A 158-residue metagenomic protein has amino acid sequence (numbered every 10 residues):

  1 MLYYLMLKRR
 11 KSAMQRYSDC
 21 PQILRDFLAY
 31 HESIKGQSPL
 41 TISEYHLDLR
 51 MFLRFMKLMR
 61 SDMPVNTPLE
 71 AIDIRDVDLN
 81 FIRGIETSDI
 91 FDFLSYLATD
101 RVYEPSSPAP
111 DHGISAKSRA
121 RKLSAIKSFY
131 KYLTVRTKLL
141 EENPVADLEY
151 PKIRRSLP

Functional and structural regions predicted by a protein language model:
L7-K11, R25-L40, R50-L157: N-terminal core-binding DNA-recognition domain of tyrosine recombinases/integrases
